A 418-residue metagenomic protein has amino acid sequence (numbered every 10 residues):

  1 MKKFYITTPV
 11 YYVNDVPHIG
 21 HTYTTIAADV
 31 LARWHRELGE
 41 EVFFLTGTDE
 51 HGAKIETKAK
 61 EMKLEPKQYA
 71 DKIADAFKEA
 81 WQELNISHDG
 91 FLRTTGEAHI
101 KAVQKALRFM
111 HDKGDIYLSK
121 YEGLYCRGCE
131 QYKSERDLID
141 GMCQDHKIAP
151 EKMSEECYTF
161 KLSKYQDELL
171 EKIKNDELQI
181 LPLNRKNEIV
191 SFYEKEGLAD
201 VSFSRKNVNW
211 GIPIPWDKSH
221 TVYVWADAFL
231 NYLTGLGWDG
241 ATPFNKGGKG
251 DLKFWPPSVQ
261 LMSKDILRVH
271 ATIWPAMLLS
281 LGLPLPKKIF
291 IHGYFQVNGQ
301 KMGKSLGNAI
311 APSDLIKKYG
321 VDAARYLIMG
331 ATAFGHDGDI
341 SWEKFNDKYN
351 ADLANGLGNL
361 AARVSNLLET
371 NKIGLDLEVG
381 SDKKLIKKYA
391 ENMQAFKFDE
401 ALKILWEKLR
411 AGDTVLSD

Functional and structural regions predicted by a protein language model:
M1-G39, L45-T46, A98-A102, K152-T242 (+4 more regions): Structured secondary-structure scaffolds
M1-L178: N-terminal, positively charged nucleic-acid-binding surface of large information/translation enzymes
H51, N308, G338, D382-I386: N-terminal alpha-helical segment
K78-W81, L107, H111, A199 (+3 more regions): Structural signal for well-ordered, non-membrane alpha-helices
G247: Short polybasic linear motifs
L375-G380: Transition segment at domain starts
I386-D399: Long, non-coiled-coil amphipathic alpha-helical linker/lever segments that couple catalytic cores to other domains
L409-D418: C-terminal helix-coil-helix/basic helical segment that borders enzyme active sites and/or dimer interfaces and provides
